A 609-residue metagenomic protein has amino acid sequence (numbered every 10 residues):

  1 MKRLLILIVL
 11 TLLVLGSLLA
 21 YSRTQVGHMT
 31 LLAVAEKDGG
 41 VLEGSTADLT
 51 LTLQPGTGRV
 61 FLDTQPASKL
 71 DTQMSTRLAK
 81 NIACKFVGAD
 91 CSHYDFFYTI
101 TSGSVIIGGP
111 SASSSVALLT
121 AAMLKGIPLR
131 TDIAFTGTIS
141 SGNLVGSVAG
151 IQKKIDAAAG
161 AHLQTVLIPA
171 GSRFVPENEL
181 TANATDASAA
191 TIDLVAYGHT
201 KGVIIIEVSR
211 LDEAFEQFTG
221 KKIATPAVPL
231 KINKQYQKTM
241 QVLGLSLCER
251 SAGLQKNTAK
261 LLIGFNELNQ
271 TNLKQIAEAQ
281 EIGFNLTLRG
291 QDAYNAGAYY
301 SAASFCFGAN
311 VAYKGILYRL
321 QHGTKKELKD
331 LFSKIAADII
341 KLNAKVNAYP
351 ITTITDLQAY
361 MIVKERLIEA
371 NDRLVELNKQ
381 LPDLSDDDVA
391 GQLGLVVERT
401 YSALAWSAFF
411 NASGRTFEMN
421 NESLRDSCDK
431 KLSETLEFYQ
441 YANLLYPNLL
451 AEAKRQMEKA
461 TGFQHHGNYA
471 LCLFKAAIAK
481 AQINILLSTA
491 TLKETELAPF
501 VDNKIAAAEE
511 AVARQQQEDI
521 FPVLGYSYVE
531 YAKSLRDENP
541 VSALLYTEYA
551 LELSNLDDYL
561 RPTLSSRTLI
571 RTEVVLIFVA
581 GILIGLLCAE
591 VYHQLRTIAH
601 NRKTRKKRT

Functional and structural regions predicted by a protein language model:
K2-Q291, L320-Q321, K329, I335-N371 (+4 more regions): Peripheral, non-AAA+ core regions of ATP-driven protein-machinery
K201, L211-T609: Long, charged/polar, soluble alpha-helical segments
